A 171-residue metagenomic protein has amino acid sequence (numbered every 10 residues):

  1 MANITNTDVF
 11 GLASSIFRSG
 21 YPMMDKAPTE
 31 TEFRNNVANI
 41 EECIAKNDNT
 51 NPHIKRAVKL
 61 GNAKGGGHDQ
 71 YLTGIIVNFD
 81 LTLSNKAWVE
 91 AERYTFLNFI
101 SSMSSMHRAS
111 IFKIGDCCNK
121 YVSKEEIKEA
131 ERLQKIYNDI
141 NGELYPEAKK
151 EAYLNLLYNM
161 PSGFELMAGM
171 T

Functional and structural regions predicted by a protein language model:
M1-T171: Family-specific signature for flavin-dependent thymidylate synthase
